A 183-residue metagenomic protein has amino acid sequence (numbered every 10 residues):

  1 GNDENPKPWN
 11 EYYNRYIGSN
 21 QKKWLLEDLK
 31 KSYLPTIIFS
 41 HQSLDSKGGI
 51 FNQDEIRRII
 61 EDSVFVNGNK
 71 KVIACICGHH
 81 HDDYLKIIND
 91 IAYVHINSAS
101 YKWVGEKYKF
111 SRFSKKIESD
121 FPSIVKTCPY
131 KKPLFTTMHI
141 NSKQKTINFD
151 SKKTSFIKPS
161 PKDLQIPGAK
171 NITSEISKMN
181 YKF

Functional and structural regions predicted by a protein language model:
G1-E4, I59-F65, S98-K109: Short regulatory "switch" loops immediately downstream of catalytic or recognition motifs within protein catalytic
G1-K31, I37, S114-D120, C128-Y130 (+2 more regions): Active-site-proximal loop/helix segment associated with metal-binding centers of metalloenzymes
D3-A92: His/acidic metal-ligating clusters that form di-metal
D83-F183: Binuclear metal-dependent phosphoesterase catalytic core
